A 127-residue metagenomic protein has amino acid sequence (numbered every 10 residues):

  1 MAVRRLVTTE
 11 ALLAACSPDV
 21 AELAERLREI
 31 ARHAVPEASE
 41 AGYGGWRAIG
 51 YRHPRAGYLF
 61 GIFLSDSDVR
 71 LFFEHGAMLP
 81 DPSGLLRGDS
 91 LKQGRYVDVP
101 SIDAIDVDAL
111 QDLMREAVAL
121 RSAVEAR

Functional and structural regions predicted by a protein language model:
M1-R127: Charge-dense, helix-prone N-terminal extensions
